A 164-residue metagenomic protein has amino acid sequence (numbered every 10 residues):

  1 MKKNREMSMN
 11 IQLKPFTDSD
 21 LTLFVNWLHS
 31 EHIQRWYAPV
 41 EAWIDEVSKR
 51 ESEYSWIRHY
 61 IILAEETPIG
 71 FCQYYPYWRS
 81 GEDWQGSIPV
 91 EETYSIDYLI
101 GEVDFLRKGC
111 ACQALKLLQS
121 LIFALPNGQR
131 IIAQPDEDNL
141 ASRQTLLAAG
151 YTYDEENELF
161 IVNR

Functional and structural regions predicted by a protein language model:
N10-N26: A short beta-loop-alpha structural element at the N-terminal edge of CoA-dependent acyl/N-acetyltransferase catalytic
H32-R50: Conserved GNAT-fold acetyl-CoA-binding loop/helix
V47-S95, L99, V103: Acetyl-CoA-dependent GNAT
V90-T93, Q129, E155-R164: C-terminal "cap" of GNAT-fold acetyltransferases
F105, G109-L118: Conserved acetyl-CoA pyrophosphate-binding loop and the N-cap/start of the following alpha-helix in GNAT-like
C112-Q113, E137-E155: Conserved active-site alpha-helix within GNAT-family acetyltransferase domains
L115-F123, L147: A conserved short alpha-helix in the GNAT/GCN5 acetyltransferase fold that borders and helps form the acetyl-CoA
A124-P135: Conserved GNAT acetyl-CoA-binding A-motif
